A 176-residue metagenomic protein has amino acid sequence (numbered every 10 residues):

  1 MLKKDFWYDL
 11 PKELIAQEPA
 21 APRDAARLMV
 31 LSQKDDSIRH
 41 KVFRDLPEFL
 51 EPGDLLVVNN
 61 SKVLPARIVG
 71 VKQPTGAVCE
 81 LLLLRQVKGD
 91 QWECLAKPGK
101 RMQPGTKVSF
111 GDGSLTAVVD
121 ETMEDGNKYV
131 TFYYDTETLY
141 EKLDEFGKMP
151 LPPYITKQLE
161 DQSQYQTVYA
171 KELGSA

Functional and structural regions predicted by a protein language model:
M1-A176: A cross-family signal for N-terminal binding/gating loops and helix N-caps that shape access to the active site
